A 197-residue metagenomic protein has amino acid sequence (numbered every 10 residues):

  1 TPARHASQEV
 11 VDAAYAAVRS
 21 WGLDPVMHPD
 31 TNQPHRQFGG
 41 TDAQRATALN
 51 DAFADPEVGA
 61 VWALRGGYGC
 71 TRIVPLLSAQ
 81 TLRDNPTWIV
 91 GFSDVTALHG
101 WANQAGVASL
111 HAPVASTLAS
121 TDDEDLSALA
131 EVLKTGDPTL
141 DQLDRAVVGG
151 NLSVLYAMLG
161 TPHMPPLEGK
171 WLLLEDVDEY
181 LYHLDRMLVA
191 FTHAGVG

Functional and structural regions predicted by a protein language model:
T1, G59-L64, L173-E175: Short glycine-rich or small-residue beta-strand-to-loop segments that form or flank ligand, phosphate, metal/Fe-S
T1-E57: ATP/NTP phosphate-donor binding region
A3, R65-Y68, E179: Short glycine-rich anion-binding loops that position phosphate/pyrophosphate groups of nucleotides and phosphorylated
S7, C70-T71, Y182: Glycine/Thr-rich phosphate-binding loops of Rossmann-like dinucleotide-binding domains
R19, F38-A146: Active-site histidine-anchored catalytic micro-motif
L77-Q80, A190-G197: Feature captures the catalytic cores and cofactor-binding loops of soluble hydro-lyases/lyases that act on carboxylate
L126-H193: ATP/pyrophosphate-binding catalytic subdomain of soluble kinases
